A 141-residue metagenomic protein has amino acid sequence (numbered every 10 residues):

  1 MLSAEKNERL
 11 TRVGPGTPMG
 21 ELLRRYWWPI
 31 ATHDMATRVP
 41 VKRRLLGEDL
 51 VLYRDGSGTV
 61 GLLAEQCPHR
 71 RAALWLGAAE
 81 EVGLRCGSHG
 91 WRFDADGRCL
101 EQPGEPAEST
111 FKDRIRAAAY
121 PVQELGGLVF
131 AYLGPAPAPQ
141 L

Functional and structural regions predicted by a protein language model:
M1-L50: Zn-dependent metallo-beta-lactamase
T32-L141: Rieske [2Fe-2S] iron-sulfur-binding domain
